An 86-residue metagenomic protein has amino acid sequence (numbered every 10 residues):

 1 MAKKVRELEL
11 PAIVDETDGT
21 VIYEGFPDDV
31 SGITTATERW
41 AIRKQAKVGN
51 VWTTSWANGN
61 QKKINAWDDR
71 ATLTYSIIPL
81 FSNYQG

Functional and structural regions predicted by a protein language model:
M1-G86: Intrinsically disordered, compositionally biased low-complexity regions
